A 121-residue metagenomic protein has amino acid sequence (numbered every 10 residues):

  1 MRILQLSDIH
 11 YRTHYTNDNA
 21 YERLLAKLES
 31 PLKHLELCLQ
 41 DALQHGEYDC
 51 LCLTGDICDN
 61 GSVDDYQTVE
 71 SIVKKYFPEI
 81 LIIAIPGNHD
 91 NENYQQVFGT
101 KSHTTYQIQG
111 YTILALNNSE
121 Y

Functional and structural regions predicted by a protein language model:
M1-Q67: N-terminal active-site segment of His-dependent metallophosphoesterases
V63-Y121: Extended active-site neighborhood of metal-dependent phosphoesterases/phosphodiesterases
